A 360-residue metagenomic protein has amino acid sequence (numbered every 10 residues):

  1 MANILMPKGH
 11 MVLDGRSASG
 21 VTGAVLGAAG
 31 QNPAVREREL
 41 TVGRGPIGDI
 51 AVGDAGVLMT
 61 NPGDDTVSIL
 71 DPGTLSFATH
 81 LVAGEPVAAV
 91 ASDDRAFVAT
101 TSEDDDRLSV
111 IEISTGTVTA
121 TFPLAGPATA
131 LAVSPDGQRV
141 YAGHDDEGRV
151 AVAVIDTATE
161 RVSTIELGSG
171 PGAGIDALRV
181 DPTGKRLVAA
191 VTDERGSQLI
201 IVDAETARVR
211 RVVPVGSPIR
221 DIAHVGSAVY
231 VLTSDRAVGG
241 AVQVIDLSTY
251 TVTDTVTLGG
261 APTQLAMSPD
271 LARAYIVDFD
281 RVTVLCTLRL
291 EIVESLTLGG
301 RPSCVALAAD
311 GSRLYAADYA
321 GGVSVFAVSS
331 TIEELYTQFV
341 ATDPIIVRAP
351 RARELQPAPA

Functional and structural regions predicted by a protein language model:
M1-A360: Predominantly soluble domains enriched in secretory-pathway, periplasmic, or organellar proteins
